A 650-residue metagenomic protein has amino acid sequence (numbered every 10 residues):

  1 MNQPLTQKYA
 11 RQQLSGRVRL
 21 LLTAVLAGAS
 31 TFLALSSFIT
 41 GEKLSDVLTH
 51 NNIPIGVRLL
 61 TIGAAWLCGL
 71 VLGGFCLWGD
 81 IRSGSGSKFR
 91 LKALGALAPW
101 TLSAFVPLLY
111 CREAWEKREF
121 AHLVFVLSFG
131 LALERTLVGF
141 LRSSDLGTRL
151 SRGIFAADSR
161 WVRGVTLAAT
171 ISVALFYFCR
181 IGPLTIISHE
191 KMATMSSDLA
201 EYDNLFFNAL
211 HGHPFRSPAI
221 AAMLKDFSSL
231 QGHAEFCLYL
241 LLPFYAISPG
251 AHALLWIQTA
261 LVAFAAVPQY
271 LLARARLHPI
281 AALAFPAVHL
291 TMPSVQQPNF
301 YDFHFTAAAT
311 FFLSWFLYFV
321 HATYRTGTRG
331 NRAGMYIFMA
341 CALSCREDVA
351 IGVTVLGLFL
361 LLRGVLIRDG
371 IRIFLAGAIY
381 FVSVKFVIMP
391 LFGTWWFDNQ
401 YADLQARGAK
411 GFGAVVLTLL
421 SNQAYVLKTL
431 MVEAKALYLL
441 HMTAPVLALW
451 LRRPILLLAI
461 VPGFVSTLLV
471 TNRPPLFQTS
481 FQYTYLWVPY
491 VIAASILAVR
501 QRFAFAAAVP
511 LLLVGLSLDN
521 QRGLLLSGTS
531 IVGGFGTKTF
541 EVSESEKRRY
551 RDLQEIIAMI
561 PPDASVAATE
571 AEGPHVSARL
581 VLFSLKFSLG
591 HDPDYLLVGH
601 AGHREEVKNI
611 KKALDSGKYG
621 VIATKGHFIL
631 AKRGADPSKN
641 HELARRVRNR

Functional and structural regions predicted by a protein language model:
M1-A27, L59, W66-V71, I81-S103 (+2 more regions): Start-transfer (signal-anchor) and selected internal transmembrane alpha helices of multi-pass inner/ER membrane
G56-L60, K117-L131, A266, L458-A504: Hydrophobic/aromatic-rich transmembrane helices and adjacent perimembrane loops
G69-R82, A253-R276, S314-F319: Transmembrane-helix motifs of polytopic, lipid-linked glycan transferases
A93-T101, A168-V173, I280, F374-I379 (+1 more regions): Signature aromatic-anchored transmembrane alpha helix within multi-pass, membrane-resident enzymes that catalyze glycan
R180, L184, L366-V461, L511-G523: Membrane-lumen/periplasm interface segments of specific transmembrane helices in polyprenyl phosphate-linked
E235, Y239, I247-V267, P286: Loop-to-helix entry region of an early transmembrane alpha helix in multi-pass inner-membrane enzymes
A263-M292, T310-F311, G327-G334: Transmembrane-helix signature of polytopic, membrane-embedded enzymes that assemble or transfer cell-envelope glycans
P268, A307-G327, N331-M339, V353-L356: Specific aromatic-rich, kink-prone transmembrane helix
